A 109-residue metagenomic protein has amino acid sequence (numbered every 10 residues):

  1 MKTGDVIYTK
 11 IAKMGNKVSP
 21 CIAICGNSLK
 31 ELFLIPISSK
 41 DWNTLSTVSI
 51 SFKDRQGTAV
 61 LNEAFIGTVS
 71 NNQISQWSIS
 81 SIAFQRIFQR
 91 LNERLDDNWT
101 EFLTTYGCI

Functional and structural regions predicted by a protein language model:
Y8-I11, G15-K53: Compact nucleic-acid interaction/catalytic patches
S51-I109: C-terminal terminal-subdomain/extension
